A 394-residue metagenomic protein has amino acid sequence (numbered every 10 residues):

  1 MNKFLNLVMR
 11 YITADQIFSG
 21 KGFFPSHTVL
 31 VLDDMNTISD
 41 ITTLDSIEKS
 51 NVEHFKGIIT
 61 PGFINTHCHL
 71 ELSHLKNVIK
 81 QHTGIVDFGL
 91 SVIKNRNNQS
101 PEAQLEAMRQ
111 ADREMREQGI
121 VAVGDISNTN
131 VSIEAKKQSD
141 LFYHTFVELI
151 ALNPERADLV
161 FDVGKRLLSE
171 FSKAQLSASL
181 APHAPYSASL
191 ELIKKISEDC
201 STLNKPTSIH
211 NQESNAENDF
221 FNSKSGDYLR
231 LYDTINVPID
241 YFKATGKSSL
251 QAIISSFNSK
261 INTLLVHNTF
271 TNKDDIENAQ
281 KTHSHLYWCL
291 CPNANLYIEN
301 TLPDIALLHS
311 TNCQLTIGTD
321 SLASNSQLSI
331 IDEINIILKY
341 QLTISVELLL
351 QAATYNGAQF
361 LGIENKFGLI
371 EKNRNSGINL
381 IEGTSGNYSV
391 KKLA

Functional and structural regions predicted by a protein language model:
M1-I47, I58, I363: N-terminal metal-binding scaffold of metallo-dependent hydrolase/deaminase domains
V31, I58-I59, K76-D140, D162-K173: Alpha-helical scaffold segments that flank or form the walls of functional sites
P61-S73, P206-N215: Histidine-centered catalytic micro-motifs
I64-T66, V123-G124, Y143-V147, A178-P182 (+4 more regions): Hydrophobic faces of well-ordered beta-strands that scaffold small-molecule active sites in alpha/beta enzyme cores
H74-E106, D140, H144-V147, N215-K260 (+2 more regions): Active-site gating loops and adjacent loop-to-helix segments of metal-dependent hydrolytic enzymes
D125, A181-K195, N211, H267-F270 (+1 more regions): Active-site glycine- and acidic-residue-rich loops that bind and position anionic ligands or nucleotide-like cofactors
V163-P206: Active-site gating/metal-coordination segments in enzymes
L229, S256-N258, C291-P292, T301-G383: His/Asp/Glu-enriched, well-ordered alpha-helical/loop segment that forms or immediately abuts the divalent-metal
